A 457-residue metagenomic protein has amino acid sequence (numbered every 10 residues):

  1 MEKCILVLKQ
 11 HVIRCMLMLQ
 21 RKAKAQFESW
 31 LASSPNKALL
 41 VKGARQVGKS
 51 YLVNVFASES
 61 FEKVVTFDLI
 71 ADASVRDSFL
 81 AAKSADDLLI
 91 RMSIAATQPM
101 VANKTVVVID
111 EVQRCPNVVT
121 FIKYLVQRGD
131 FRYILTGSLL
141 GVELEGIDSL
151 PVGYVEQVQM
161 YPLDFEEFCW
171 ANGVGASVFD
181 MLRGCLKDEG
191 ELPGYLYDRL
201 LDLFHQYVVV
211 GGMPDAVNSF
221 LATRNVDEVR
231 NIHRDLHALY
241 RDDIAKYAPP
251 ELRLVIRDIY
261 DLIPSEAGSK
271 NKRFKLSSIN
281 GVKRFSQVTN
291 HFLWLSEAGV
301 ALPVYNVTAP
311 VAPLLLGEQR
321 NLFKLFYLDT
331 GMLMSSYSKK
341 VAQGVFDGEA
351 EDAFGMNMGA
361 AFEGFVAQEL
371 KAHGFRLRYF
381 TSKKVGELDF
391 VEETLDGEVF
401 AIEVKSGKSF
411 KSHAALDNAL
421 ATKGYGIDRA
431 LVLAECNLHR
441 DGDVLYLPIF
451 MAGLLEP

Functional and structural regions predicted by a protein language model:
E2, L144-A267: Interdomain motor-coupling "hinge/lid" segment immediately C-terminal to the ATP-binding subdomain of NTP-driven enzymes
L17-S34: Pre-Walker A adenine-sensing motif
K49: Conserved lysine of the Walker
L52, F56: Hydrophobic positions on the alpha1 helix immediately C-terminal to the Walker A/P-loop
A71-N103: Short glycine-rich substrate-engagement loop in P-loop NTPases that contacts/grips substrate
R132-S138, Q159: Structural recognition of the conserved hydrophobic beta-strand(s) that form the central parallel beta-sheet of P-loop
C185, E435-P457: Domain-level recognition of nuclease-like catalytic cores that cleave nucleotide substrates
N218-L388, T394-D396: Accessory nucleic acid-recognition modules appended to NTPase machines
